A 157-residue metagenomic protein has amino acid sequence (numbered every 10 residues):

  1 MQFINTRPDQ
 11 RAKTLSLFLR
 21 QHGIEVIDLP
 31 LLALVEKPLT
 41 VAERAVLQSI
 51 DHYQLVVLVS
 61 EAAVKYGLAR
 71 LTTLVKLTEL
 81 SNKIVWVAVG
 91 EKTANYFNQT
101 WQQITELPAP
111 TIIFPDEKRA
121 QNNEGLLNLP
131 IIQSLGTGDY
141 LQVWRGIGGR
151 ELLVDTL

Functional and structural regions predicted by a protein language model:
M1-T156: Conserved beta-alpha
